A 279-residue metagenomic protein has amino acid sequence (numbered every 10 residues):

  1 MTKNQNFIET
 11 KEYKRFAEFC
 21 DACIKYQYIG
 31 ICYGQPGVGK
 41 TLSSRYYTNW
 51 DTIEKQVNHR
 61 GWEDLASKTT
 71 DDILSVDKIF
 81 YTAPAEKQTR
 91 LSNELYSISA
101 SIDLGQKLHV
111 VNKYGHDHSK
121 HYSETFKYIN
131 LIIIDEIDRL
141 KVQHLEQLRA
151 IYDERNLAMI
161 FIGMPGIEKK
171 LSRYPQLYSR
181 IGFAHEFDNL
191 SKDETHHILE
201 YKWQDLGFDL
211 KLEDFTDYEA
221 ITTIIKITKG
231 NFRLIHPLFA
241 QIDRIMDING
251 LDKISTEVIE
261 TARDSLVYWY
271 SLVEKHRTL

Functional and structural regions predicted by a protein language model:
M1-N6, E18, G34, T41 (+4 more regions): C-terminal alpha-helical "lid" subdomain
K11-C23: Pre-Walker A adenine-sensing motif
D21-Q27, T125: Phosphate-binding P-loop
Q27-N49: Walker A/P-loop nucleotide-binding motif
W50-K68: Post-Walker A helix-loop "phosphate-sensing" segment adjacent to the P-loop in P-loop NTPases
D71-D77, P84-Q147, I151, L190-I198 (+2 more regions): Mid-core helix/loop region of P-loop NTP-binding domains shared across ATPases and GTPases
R90-E94, Y174-D205: Conserved AAA+ ATPase core "coupling" helix
L140, I151-P175, H185-D188: Sensor-1/coupling segment of RecA-like P-loop NTPase cores
